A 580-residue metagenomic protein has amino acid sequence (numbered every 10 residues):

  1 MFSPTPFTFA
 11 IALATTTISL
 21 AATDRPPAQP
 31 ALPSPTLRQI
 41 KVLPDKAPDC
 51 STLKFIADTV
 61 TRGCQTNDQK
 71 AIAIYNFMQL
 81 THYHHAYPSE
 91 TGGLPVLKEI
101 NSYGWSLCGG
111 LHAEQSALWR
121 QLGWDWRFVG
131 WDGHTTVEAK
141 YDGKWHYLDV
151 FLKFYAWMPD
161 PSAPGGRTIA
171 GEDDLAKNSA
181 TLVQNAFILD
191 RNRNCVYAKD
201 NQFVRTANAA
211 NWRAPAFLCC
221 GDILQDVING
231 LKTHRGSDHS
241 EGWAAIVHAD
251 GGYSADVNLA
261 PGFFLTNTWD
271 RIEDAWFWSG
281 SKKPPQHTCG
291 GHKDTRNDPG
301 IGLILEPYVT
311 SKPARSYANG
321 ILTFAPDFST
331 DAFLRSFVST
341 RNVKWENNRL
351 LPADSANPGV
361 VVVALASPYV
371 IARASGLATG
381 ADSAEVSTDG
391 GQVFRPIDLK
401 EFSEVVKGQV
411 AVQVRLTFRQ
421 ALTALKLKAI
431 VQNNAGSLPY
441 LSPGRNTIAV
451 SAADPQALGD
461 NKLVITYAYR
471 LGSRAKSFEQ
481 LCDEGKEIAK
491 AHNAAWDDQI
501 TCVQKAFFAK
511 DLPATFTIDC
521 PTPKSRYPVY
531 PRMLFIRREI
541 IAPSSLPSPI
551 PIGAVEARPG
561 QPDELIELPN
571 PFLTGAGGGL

Functional and structural regions predicted by a protein language model:
P6-I18: Bacterial N-terminal signal peptides
R25-Y103, Y369: Secondary-structure boundary elements
H84-D142, W157-P159: Active-site neighborhood of thiol-dependent amide/isopeptide-bond enzymes
K140-S336, A468-R470, A475, K486 (+1 more regions): His-Asp-centered catalytic microenvironments across diverse enzyme cores, prominently the transglutaminase-like
T340-Y369, A381, I448, D498 (+3 more regions): Short beta-strands within extracellular/lumenal beta-sheet-rich domains
A384-G391, P396: Conserved Ser/Thr-centered positions that define the repeating blades of beta-propeller domains
D398-A411, R419: Short, surface-exposed tryptophan/glycine-enriched loops that mediate extracellular molecular recognition
R419-L573: Exposed low-complexity, polar/acidic, P/S/T/G-rich flexible segments that act as propeptides, protease-susceptible
